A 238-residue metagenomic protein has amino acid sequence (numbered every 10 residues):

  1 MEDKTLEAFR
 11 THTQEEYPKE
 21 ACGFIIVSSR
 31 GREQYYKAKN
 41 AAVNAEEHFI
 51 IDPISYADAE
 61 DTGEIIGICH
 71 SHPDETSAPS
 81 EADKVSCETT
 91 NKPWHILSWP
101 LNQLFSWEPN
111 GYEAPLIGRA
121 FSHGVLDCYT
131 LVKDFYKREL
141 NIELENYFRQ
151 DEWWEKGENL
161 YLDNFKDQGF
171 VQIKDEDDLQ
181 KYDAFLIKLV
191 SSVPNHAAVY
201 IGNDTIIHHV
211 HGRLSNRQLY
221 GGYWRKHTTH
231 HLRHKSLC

Functional and structural regions predicted by a protein language model:
M1-I65, D74-G111: Conserved beta-strand-loop surface patch within small alpha/beta domains used for substrate/adaptor or ligand engagement
Y56-E88, V171, E176-I201: Mid-chain, well-packed structural core segment of small domains
I117-S122: Second-shell loop/turn segments in exported
H123-E139: Active-site nucleophilic cysteine motif
I142-W153: Short acidic alpha-helical/loop segments enriched in Asp/Glu that coordinate divalent cations
D151-N216, Y220: ...with weaker cross-activation on analogous glycine-rich loops/strands in unrelated enzymes
Q218-C238: Glycine- and charge-enriched low-complexity intrinsically disordered segments
